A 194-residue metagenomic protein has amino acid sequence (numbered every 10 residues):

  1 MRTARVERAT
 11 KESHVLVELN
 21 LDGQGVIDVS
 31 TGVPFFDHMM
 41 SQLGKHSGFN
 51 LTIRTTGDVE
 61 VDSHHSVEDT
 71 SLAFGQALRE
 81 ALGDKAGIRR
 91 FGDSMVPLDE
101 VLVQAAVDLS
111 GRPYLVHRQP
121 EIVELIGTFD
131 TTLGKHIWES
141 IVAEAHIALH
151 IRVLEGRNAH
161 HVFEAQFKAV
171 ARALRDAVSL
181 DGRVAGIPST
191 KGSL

Functional and structural regions predicted by a protein language model:
M1-L194: Structural preference for solvent-exposed beta-strand-turn elements and adjacent flexible terminal/loop segments within
